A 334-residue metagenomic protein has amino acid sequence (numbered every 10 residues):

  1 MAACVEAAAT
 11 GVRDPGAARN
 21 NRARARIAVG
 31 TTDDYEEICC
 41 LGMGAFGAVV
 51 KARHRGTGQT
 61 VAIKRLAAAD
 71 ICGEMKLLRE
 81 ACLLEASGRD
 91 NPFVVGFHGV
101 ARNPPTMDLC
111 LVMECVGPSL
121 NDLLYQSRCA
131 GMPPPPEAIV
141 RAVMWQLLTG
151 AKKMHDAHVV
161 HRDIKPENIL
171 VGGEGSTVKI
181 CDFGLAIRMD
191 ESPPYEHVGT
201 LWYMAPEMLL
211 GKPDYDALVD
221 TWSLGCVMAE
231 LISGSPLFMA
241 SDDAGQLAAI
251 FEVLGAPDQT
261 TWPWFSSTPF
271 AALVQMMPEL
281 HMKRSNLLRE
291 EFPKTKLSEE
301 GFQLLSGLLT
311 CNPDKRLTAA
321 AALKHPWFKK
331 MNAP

Functional and structural regions predicted by a protein language model:
A48: Conserved N-lobe ATP-binding subsite of Hanks-type protein kinase domains, especially the beta3 VAIK lysine
R65-D90: Conserved N-lobe beta3->alphaC-helix segment of eukaryotic protein kinase catalytic domains
G96-L109, G117: Short beta-strand micro-motifs within the conserved protein kinase catalytic domain, predominantly in the N-lobe
V143-M144: Activation segment signature within eukaryotic-like protein kinase domains
H155-V171: Catalytic-loop of the protein kinase fold
Y195-M208: Conserved activation segment of eukaryotic-like protein kinases, specifically the C-terminal portion of the activation
A256-S306: C-terminal lobe substrate-recognition/regulatory segment of protein kinase catalytic domains
